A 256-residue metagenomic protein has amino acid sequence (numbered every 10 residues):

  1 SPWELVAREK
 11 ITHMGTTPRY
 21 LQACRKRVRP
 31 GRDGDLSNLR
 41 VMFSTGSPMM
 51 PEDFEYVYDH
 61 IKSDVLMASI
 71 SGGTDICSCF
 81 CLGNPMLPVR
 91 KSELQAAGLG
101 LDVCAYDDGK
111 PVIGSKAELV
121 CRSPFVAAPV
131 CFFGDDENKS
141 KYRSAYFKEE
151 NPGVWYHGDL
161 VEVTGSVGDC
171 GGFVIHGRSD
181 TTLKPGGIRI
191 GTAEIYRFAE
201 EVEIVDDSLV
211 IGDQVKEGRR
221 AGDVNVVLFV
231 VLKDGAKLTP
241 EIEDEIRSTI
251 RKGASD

Functional and structural regions predicted by a protein language model:
W3, I11-T16, R25-V89, D102 (+2 more regions): Gly/Ser/Thr-rich phosphate-binding loop
A7, M14, F125, G153-S255: AMP-binding/adenylate-forming catalytic core of the ANL superfamily
M14-T17, S44-T45, I70, C79-G83 (+7 more regions): Generic beta-strand/beta-sheet core signal
R19-Q22, A127: Alpha-helix/helix-capping structural signal
G46, P129, G191-T192: Glycine-rich phosphate/pyrophosphate-binding beta-alpha loops
M49, A105, G235-L238: Glycine-/small-residue-rich active-site loops that bind phosphorylated ligands and cofactors
L94-G100, W155: Short coil-to-beta-strand transition motifs
G98, K110-N151: Conserved ATP/PPi-binding loop(s) of AMP-dependent carboxylate-activating enzymes
